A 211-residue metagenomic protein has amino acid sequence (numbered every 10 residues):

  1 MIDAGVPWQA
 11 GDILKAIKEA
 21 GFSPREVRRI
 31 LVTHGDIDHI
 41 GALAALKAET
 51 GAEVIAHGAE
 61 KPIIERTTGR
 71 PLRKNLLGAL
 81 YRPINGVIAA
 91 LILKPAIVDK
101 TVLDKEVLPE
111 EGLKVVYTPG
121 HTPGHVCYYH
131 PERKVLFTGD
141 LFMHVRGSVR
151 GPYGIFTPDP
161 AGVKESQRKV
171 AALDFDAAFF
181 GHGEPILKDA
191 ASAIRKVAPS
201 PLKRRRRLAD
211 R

Functional and structural regions predicted by a protein language model:
I2, L31, V54, V135-F137 (+1 more regions): Residue-level marker for buried hydrophobic side chains located in beta-strands that build the well-ordered beta-sheet
A4-G5, H39, G58, L141: Generic detector of well-ordered alpha-helical packing
V6-W8, G112-P119, P123-P201, L208: Metallo-beta-lactamase
A10-E60, A177: Active-site metal-binding motif and surrounding structural segment of the metallo-beta-lactamase
A16, L43, R66-T67, Y129: Residue-level signal for well-ordered alpha-helical positions
V27, G51-G58, L76-L77, F137-G139 (+1 more regions): Short hydrophobic/aromatic-enriched beta-strand-loop microsegments
A59-K61, K105-V107, V135, L141-H144: Conserved catalytic scaffold of divalent metal-dependent phosphoesterases
K61-V116, P158, G162-F175: Metallo-beta-lactamase
